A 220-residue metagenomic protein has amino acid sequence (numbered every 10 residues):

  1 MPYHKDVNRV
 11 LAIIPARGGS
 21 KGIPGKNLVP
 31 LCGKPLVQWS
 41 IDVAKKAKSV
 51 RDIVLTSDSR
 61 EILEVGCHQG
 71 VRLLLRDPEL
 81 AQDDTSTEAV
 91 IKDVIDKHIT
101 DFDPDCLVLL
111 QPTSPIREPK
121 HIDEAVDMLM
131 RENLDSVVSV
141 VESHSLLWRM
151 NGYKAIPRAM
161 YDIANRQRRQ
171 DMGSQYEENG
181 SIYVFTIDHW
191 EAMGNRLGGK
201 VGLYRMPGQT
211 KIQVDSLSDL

Functional and structural regions predicted by a protein language model:
P2-H4, L203-R205, Q209-L220: Hydrophobic helical membrane-anchoring modules
Y3, R9-T56: N-terminal glycine-rich phosphate-binding loop and ensuing alpha1 helix
R17, P78, V141-E142: Histidine-centered beta-alpha loop that forms part of the nucleotide-sugar donor binding/catalytic region in diverse
V50, F102-P104, N133-L134: Short, high-confidence coil segments that cap the C-terminus of an alpha-helix and link into the following beta-strand
V54, R60-V108, I116-K120, E124: Short phosphate-binding loop-to-helix
T56-S57, V184, V214: Short beta-strand scaffold positions
A89, P115-P207: Conserved core of the sugar-phosphate nucleotidyltransferase
